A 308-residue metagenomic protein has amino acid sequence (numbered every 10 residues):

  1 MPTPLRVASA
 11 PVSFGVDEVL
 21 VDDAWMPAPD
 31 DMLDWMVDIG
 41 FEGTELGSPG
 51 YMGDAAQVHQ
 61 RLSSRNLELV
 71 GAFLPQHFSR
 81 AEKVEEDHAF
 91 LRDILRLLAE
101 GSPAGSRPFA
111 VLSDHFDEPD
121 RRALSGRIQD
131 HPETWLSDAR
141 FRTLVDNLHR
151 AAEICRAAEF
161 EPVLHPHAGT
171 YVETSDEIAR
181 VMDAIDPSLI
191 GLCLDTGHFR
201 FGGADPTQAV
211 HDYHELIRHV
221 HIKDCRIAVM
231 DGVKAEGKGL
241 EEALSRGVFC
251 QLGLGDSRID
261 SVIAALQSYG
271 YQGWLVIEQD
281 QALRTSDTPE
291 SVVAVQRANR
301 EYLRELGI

Functional and structural regions predicted by a protein language model:
M1-S106, A139, D146, R150 (+5 more regions): N-terminal pre-domain/capping segments
V12-F14, G47-P49, L74-S79, S113-D117 (+5 more regions): Active-site beta-loop-alpha junctions enriched in small/polar residues
V21, P132-L144, A243-D256: A short acidic, glycine-rich active-site loop that binds or catalyzes chemistry on phosphate/adenosine moieties
G43-T44, V145-G253, G307: Acidic/histidine-rich catalytic cores of soluble enzymes
P75-R92, E118-L136, L240-L244, R284-E290: Surface-exposed, active-site-proximal loop segments in enzymatic domains
P103-H131, A158-H167: Active-site groove signature of glycoside hydrolases
V276-A294: A short, acidic, flexible beta-alpha connecting loop/helix-capping segment that sits on the rim of active
